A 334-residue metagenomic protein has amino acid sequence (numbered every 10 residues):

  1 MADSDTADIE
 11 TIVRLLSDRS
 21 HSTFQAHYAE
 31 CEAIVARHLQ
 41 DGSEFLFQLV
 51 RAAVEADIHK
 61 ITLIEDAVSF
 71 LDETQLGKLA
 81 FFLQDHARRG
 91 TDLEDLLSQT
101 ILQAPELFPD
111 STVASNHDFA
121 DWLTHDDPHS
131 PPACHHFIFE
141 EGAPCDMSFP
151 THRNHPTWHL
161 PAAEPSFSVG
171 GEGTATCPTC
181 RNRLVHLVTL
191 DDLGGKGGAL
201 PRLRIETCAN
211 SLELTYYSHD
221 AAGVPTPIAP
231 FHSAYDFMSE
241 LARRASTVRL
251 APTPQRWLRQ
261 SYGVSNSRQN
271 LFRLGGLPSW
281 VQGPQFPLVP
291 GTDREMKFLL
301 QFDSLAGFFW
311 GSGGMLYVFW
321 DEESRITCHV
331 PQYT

Functional and structural regions predicted by a protein language model:
A2-T334: Preference for intrinsically disordered or flexible, low-complexity segments and adjacent hinge/connector residues
